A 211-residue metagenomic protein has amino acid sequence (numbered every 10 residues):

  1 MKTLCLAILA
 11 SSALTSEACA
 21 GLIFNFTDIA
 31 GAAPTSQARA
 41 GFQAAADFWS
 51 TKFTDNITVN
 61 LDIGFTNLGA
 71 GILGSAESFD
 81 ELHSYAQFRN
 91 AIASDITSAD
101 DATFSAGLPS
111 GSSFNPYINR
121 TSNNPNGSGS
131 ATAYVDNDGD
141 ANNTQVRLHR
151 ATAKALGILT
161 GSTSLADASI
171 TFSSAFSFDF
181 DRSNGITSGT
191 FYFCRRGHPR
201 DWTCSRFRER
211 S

Functional and structural regions predicted by a protein language model:
M1-I23: Short, threonine-centered small-residue motifs that mark membrane-proximal processing/anchoring sites and TM-junction
C19-H198, T203-S211: Extracellular zinc-dependent metalloprotease catalytic-domain scaffold
